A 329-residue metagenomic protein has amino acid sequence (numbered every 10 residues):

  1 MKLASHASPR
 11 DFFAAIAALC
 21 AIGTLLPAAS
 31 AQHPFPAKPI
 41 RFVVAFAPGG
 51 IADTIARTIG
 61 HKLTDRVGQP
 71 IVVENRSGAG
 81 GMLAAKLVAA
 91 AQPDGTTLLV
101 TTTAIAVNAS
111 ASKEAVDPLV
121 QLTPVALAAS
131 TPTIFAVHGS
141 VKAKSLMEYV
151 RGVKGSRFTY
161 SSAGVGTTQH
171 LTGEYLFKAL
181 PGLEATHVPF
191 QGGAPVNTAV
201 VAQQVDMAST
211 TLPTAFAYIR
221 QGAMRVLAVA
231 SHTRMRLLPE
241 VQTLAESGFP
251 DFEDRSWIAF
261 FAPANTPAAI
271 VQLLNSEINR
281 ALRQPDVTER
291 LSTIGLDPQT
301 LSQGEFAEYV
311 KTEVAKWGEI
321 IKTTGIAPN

Functional and structural regions predicted by a protein language model:
L3-G23, P27-A28: Twin-arginine (Tat) signal peptide motif
A31-V120, S156-R157, V165, P181-M207 (+3 more regions): N-terminal (or domain-start) structured segment
A37-P39, R220, E246, A268-N329: An extracytoplasmic/periplasmic, membrane-proximal ligand-sensing/linker region
T54, T58, K62, L83 (+14 more regions): Extracytoplasmic/secreted proteins, especially bacterial periplasmic and envelope-associated proteins
A90-T96, A109-P195, L244, W257-R290: Hinge/capping helix and adjacent helix->loop/strand transition within the periplasmic-binding protein
A104-K113, F177-A179, M207-V241, G318: A ligand-binding cleft/hinge motif common to bilobed small-molecule-binding domains
